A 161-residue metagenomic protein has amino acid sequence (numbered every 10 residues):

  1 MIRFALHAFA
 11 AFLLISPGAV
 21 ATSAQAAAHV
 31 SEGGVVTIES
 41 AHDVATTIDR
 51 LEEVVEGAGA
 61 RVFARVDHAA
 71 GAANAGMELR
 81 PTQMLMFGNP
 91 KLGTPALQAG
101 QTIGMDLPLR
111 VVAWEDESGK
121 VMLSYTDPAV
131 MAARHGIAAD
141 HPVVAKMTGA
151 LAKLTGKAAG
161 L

Functional and structural regions predicted by a protein language model:
M1-F9: Bacterial N-terminal signal peptides that target proteins for export
L14-S23: C-terminal segment of classical bacterial N-terminal signal peptides
Q25-G59: Terminal, regulation- and interaction-focused segments at domain boundaries
T37-E39, M84-M86, V112, M122-S124: Soluble periplasmic/extracytoplasmic beta-strand elements of cell-envelope proteins
A45-I48, E52, A69, T148 (+1 more regions): Extracytoplasmic/secreted envelope proteins and their assembly/folding machinery, especially bacterial periplasmic
E52, E56-L109, A113: Compact, glycine-rich, soluble single-domain proteins
R110-I137: Beta-strand/loop substructures that line and gate deep hydrophobic ligand-binding cavities in soluble
A129-L161: C-terminal partner/receptor-binding element of secreted or periplasmic proteins
